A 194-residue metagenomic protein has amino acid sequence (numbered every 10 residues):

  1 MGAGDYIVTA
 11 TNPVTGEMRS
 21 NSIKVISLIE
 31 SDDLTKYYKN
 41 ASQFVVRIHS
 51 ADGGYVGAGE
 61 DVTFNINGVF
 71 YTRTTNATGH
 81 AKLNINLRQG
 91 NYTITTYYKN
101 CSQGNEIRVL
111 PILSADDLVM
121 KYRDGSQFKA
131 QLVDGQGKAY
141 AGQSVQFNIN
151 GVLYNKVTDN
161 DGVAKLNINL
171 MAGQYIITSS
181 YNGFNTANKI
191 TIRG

Functional and structural regions predicted by a protein language model:
M1-G194: Solvent-exposed beta-strand/loop surfaces, strongest in extracytoplasmic domains of secreted and cell-surface proteins
